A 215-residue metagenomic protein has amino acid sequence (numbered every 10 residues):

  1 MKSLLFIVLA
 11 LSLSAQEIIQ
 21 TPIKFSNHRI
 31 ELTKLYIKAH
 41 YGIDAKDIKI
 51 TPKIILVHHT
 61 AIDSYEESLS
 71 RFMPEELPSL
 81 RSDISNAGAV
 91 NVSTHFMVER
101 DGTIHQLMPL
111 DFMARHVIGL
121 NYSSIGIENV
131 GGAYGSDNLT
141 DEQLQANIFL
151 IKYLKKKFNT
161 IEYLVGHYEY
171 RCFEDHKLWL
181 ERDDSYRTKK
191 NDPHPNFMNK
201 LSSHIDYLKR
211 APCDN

Functional and structural regions predicted by a protein language model:
S3-L13: Sec-dependent N-terminal signal peptides
Q16-V117: N-terminal catalytic cores of peptidoglycan-degrading enzymes
I18-I30, A133-N215: Basic/polar, cationic surfaces and motifs that engage anionic cell-wall and phosphate/carboxylate ligands
I50, A89-V90, L120, S136-L144: Solvent-exposed, acidic/flexible segments
I55, I118-I127: Short coil-to-beta-strand
F96, I127, N147: Divalent metal-coordination and catalytic microenvironments
